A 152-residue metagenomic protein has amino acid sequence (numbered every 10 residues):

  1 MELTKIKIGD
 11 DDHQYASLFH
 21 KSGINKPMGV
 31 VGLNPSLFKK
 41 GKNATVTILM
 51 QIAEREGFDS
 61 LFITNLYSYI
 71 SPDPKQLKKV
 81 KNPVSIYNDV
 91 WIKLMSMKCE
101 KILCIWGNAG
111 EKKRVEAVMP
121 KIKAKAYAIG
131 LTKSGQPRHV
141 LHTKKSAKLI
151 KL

Functional and structural regions predicted by a protein language model:
M1-A44: Active-site and ligand/interface coordination hotspots across diverse enzymes and nucleic-acid-associated assemblies
V31-G32, T64, I105: Short hydrophobic segments within beta-strands
P35-K40, K75-K81: Surface-exposed cleft-lining segments at the edges of enzyme active sites
P35-L37, S68, A109-G110: Short, glycine/serine-rich, charged loops/turns that create anion-binding and catalytic segments at active sites
A44-I48, R114: Conserved alpha-helical elements of sugar-nucleotide-dependent glycosyltransferases
L49-D59: A short, N-terminal amphipathic alpha-helix
D59-K75: Short connector loops at secondary-structure junctions
S71, L77-L152: Glycine/proline-rich loop-helix segments at beta-alpha junctions forming the active-site rim of enzyme cores
